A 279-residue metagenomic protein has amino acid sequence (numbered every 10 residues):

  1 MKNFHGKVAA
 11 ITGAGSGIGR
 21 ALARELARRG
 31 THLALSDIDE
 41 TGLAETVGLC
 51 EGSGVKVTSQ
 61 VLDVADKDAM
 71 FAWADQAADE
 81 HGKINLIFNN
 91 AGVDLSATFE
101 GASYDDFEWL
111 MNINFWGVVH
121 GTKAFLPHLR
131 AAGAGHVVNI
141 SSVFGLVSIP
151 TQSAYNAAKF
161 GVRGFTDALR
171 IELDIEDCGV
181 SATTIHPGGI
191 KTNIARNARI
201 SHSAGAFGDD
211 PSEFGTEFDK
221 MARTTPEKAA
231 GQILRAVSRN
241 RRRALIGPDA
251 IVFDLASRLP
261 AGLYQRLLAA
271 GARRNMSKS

Functional and structural regions predicted by a protein language model:
V8, G15-S16: Conserved glycine-rich cofactor-binding loop
R29-E45: Conserved glycine-rich Rossmann-like NAD(P)H-binding loop of the short-chain dehydrogenase/reductase
E40-T41, V61-A72, Y104: The beta1-alpha1 cofactor-binding region of Rossmann-like NAD(H)/NADP(H)-dependent oxidoreductases
T98-F99, S103-E108: Substrate-binding pocket helix/loop in short-chain dehydrogenase/reductase
T122, A158: Active-site helix of classical SDR
S142: Residue(s) in the substrate-gating loop at a strand-loop-helix junction that position the organic substrate next
D174-P248: SDR active-site lid
